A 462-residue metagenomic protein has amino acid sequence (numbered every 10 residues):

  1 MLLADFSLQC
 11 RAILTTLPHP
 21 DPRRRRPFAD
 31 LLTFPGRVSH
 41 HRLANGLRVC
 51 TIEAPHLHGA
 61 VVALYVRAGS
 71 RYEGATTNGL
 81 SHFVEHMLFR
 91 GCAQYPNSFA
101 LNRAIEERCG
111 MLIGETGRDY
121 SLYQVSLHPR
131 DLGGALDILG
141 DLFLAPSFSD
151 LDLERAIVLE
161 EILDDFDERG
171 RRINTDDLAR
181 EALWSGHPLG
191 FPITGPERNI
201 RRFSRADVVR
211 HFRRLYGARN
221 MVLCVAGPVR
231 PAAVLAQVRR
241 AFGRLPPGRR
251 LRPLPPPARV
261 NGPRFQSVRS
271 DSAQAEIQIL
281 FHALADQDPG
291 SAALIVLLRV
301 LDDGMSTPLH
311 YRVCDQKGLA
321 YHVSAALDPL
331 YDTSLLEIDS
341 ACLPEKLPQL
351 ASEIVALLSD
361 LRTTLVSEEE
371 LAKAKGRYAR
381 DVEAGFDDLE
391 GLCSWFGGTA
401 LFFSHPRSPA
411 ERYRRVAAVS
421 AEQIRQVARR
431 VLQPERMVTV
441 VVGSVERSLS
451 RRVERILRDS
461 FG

Functional and structural regions predicted by a protein language model:
L2-A29, V38, V222-C224, K375-G462: C-terminal regions of mature proteins
L2-D21, R26, V66, A93-H211 (+5 more regions): Acidic/histidine-enriched segments that form metal/cofactor-coordinating and catalytic pocket/exosite environments
F6, T15-F34, S39, S185 (+5 more regions): An aromatic/glycine/proline-enriched structural segment found at the starts of mature extracellular/organellar domains
G46, L64, H82, I105 (+14 more regions): Buried hydrophobic packing residues in well-ordered domains
H56, V61-P129, R171, P192 (+2 more regions): M16/MPP (pitrilysin/insulinase) zinc-metallopeptidase core fold and M16-derived inactive scaffolds
D141-S149, A241-G248, A356-L365, R458-G462: A common structural junction motif
Q278-A283, L301-P344, V382: A structural supersecondary motif
S340-S367: Extended amphipathic alpha-helical segments enriched in small hydrophobics
